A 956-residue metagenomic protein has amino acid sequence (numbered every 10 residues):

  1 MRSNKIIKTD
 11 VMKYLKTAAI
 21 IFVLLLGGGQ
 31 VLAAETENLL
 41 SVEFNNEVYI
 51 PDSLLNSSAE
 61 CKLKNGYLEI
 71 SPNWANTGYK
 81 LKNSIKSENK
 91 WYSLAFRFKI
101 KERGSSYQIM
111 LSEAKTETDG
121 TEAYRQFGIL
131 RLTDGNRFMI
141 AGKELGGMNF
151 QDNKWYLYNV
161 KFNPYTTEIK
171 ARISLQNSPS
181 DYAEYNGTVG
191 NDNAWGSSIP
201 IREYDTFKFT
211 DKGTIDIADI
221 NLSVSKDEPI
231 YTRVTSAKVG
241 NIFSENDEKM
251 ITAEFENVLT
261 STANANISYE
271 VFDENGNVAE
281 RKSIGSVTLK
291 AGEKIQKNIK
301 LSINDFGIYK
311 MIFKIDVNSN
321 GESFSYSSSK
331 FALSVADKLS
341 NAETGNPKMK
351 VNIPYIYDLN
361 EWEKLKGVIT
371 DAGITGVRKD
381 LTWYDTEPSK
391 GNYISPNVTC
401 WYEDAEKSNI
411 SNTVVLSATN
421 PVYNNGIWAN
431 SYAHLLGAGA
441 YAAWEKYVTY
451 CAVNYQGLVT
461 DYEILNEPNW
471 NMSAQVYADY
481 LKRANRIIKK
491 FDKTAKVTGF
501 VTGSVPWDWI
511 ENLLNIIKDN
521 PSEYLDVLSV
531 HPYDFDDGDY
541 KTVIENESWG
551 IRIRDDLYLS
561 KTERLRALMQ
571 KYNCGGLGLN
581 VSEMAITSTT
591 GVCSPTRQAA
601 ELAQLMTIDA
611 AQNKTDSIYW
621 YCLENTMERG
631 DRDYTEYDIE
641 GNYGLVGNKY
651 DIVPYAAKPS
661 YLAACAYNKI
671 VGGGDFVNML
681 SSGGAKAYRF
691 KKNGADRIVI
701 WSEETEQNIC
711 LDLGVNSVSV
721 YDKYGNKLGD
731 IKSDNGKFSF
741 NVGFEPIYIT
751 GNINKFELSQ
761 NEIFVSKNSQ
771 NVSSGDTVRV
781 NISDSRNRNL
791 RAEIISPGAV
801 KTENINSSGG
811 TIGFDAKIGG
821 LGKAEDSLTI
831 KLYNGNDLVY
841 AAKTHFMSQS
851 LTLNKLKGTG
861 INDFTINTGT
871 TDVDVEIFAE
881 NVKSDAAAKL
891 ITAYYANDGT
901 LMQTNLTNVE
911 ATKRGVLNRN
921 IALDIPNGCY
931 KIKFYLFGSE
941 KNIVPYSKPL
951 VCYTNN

Functional and structural regions predicted by a protein language model:
A34-S58, A342-M349: Extracellular carbohydrate-recognition regions
I70-N136: Secretory/extracellular carbohydrate-interaction modules and structurally similar beta-sandwich "look-alikes"
K154-P164, I169-I173: Short tryptophan-centered beta-strand motifs in secreted/extracellular beta-sheet-rich domains of glycan-recognition
Y182-A218: Flexible glycan-contacting loops in extracellular carbohydrate-active proteins
E256, A263, L680-N716, K723-Y724: Carbohydrate-binding surface patches
I369-L525, S529-I544, S548-G550: Substrate-binding cleft and catalytic face of glycoside hydrolase catalytic domains, especially the flexible beta-alpha
I586-A664, L680-G684: Aromatic/acidic polysaccharide-binding cleft in carbohydrate-active enzymes
K732-E762: C-terminal beta-strand-rich structural cap/linker in extracellular carbohydrate-active enzymes
